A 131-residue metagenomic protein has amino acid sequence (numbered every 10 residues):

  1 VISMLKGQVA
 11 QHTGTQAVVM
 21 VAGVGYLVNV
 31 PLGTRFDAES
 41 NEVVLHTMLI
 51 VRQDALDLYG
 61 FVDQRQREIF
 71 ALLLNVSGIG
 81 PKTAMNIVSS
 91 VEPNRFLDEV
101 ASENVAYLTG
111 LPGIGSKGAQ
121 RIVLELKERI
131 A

Functional and structural regions predicted by a protein language model:
V1-N75: Structure-specific DNA junction-binding interface
L56-F61, P81-V100, R121-I130: Amphipathic, charged-and-aliphatic alpha-helical interface segments that function as noncatalytic docking
I69-S77, I87, F96: Glycine-rich adenosyl-nucleotide cofactor-binding module
T109-P112, I122: Glycine- and Gly-Pro-enriched alpha-helical subdomains that act as flexible, kink-prone "lid/hinge" or packing modules
